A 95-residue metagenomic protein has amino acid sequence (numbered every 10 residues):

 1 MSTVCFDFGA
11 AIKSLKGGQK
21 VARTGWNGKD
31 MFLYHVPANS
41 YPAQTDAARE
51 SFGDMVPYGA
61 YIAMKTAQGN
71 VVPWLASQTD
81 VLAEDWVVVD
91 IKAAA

Functional and structural regions predicted by a protein language model:
T3-A47, F52, M64-A67: Catalytic phosphate/metal-binding cores of nucleic-acid and nucleotide-processing enzymes, i.e., regions that mediate
M55-V56: Extracellular/periplasmic catalytic domains that process cell-envelope and extracellular macromolecules
G59-A95: Short, compact, well-ordered microdomains
